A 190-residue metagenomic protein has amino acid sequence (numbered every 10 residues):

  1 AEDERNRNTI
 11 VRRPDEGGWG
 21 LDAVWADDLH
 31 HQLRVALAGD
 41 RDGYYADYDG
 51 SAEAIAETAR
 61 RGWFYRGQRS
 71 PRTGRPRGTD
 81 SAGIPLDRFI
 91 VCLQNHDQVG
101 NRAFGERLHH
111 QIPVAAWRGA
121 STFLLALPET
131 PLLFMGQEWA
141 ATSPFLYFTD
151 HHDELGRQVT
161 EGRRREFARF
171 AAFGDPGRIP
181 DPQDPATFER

Functional and structural regions predicted by a protein language model:
A1-F188: Conserved alpha/beta catalytic core and glycan-binding cleft of carbohydrate-active enzymes
